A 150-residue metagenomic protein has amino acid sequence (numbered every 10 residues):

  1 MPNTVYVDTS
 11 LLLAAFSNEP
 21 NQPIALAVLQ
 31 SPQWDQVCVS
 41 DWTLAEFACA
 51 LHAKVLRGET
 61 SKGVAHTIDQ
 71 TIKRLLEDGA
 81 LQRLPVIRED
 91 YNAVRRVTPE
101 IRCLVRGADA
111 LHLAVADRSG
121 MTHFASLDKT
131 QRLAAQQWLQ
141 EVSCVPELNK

Functional and structural regions predicted by a protein language model:
M1-T4, R74, E89, L113-K150: Acidic, PIN/NYN-like endoribonuclease modules and their adjacent C-terminal/linker elements
M1-T43, K54-T67: Short, well-structured N-terminal submotif of metal-dependent ribonuclease cores
V7, V39, P85, G107-A110 (+1 more regions): Short beta-strand scaffold positions
P20-P23, A27-V28, L56, L75-D78 (+2 more regions): Noncatalytic, solvent-exposed loop/strand surfaces of beta-propeller-type extracellular/periplasmic domains
Q33-V37, Q82, S119-F124: Short active-site oxyanion
W34-Q36, I68-G79, A135-Q140: Short, mixed-charge aromatic SLiMs
W42, D69, K73-I101: Acidic catalytic patch
A48-C49: Well-ordered alpha-helical segments within folded domains of soluble proteins
